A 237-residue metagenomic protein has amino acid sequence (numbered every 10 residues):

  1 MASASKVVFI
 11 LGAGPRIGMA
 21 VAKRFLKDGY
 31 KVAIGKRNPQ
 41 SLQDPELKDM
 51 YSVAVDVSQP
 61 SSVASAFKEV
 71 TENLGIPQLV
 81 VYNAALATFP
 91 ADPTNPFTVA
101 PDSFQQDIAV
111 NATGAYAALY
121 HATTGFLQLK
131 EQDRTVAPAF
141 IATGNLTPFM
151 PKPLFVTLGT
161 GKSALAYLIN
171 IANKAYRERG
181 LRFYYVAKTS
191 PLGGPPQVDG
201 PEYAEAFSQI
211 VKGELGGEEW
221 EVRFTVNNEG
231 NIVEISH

Functional and structural regions predicted by a protein language model:
V8-A13: Conserved N-terminal Rossmann-fold NAD(P)-binding element of oxidoreductases
G14-R24: N-terminal Rossmann NAD(P)H-binding glycine-rich loop of SDR-like oxidoreductase domains
D28-Q43: Conserved glycine-rich Rossmann-like NAD(P)H-binding loop of the short-chain dehydrogenase/reductase
E46-S62: Rossmann-fold cofactor-recognition segment
S58-I76: Conserved Rossmann-fold cofactor-binding substructure of NAD(P)-dependent oxidoreductases
V81-D92: Conserved NAD(P)H cofactor-binding loop of Rossmann-fold oxidoreductase domains
L86, N95-Y120, L127-R177, A187 (+1 more regions): Catalytic loop of short-chain dehydrogenase/reductase
N170, K174, E178-H237: C-terminal helical subdomain
